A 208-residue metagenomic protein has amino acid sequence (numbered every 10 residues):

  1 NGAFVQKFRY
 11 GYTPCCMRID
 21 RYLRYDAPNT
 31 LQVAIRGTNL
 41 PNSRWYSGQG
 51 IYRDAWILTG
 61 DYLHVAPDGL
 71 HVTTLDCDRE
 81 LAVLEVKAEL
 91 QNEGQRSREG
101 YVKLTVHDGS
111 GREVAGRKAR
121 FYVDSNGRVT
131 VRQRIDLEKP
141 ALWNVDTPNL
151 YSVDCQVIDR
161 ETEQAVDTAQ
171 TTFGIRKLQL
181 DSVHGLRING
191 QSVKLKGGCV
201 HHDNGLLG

Functional and structural regions predicted by a protein language model:
N1, Q6-R9, C16-R18, Y62-T73 (+5 more regions): Active-site-adjacent substrate/metal-binding segments within catalytic domains of carbohydrate-active enzymes
N1-P67, E93-G94, G109: Accessory beta-strand-rich segments of carbohydrate-active enzymes
T13-M17, G127-I135: Short strand-edge motifs at loop-to-beta-strand transitions and within beta-strands of extracellular beta-rich domains
L23-P28, S97, L137-S152: Short glycine/proline/serine/threonine-rich loop/turn segments at secondary-structure transition edges
I51, V114-R117, V131, A165-Q170: Extracellular and select intracellular beta-sandwich modules with Ser/Thr-enriched, small-residue motifs on
L58, R120-V123, T172-R176: Short beta-strand edge segments in extracellular beta-sheet folds
L81-Y122, V129-Q133: Beta-strand-rich binding/interaction modules
